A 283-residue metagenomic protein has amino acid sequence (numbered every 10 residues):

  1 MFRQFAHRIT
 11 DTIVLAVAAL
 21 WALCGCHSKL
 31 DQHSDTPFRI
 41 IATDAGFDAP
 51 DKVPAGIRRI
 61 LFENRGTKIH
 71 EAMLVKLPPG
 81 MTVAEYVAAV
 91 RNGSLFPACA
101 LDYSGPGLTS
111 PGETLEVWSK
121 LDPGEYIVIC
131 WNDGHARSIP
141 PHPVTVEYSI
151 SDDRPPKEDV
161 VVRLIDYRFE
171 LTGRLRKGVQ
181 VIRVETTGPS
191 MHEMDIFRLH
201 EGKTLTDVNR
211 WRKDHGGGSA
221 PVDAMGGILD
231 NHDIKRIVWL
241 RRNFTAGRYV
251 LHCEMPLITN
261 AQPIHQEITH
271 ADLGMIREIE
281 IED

Functional and structural regions predicted by a protein language model:
F2-I13: Bacterial N-terminal signal peptides that target proteins for export
L15-A19: Sec-dependent N-terminal signal peptides
L23-G25: C-terminal motif of bacterial Sec signal peptides marking the signal peptidase cleavage site
H27-H33: Bacterial lipoprotein signal-peptidase II cleavage site
T36-A55, R59-M73, C99-R168, G173-K177 (+2 more regions): Extracellular/periplasmic metallocenter environments
N64-N92, V179, T186-H215: Contiguous segments within soluble domain cores/interaction surfaces
M81-S94, H135, K213, I258-I268: An amphipathic, aromatic/His-enriched active-site/gating alpha helix that lines ligand/cofactor pockets
T206-W211, H215-I237, T245: Intrinsically disordered, low-complexity segments enriched in Gly and acidic/Ser/Thr residues that form flexible
